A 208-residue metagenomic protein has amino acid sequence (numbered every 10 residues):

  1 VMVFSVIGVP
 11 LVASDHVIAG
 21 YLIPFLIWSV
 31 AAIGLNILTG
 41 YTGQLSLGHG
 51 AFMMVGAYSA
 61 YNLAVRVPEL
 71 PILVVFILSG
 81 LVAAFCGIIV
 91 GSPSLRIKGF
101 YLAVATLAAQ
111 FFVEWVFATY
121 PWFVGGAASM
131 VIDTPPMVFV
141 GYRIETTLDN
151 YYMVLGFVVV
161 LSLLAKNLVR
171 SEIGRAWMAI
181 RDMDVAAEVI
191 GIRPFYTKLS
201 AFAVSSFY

Functional and structural regions predicted by a protein language model:
V1-Y208: Transmembrane alpha-helices and adjacent helix-loop boundaries
